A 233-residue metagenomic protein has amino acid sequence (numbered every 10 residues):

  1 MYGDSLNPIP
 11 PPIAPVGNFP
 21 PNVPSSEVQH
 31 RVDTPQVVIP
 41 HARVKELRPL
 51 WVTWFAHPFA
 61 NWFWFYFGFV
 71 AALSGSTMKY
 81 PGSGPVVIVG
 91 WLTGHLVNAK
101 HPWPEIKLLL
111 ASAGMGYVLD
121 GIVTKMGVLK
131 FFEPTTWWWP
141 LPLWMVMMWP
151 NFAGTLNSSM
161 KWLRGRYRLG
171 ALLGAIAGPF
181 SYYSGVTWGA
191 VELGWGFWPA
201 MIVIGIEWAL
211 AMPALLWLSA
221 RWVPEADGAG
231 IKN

Functional and structural regions predicted by a protein language model:
Y2-N233: Aromatic-rich, lipid-facing transmembrane alpha helices and their immediate juxtamembrane interface loops in integral
